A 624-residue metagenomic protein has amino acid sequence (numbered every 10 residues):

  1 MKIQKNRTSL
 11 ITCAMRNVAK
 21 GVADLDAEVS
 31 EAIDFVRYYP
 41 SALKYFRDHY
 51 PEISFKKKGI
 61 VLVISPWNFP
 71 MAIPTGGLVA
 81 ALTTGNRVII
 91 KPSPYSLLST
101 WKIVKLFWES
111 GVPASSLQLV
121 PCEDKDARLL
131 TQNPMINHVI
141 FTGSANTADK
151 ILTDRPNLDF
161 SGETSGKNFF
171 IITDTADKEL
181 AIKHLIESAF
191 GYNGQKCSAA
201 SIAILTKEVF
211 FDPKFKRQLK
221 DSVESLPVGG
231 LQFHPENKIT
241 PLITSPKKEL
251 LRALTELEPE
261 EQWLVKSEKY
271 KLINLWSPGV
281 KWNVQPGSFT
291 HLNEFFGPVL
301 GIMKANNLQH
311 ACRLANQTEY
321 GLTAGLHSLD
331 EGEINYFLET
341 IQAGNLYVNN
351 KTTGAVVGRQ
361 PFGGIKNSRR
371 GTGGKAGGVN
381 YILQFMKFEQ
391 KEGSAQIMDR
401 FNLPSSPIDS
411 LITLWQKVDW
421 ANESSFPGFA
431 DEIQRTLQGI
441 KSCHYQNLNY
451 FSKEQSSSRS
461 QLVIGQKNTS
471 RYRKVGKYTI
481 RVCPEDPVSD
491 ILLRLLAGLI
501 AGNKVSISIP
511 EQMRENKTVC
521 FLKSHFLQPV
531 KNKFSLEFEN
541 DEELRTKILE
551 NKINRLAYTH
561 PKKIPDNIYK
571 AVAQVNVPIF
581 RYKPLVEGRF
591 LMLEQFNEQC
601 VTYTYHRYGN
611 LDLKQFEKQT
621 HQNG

Functional and structural regions predicted by a protein language model:
M1-N6, C13-R16, K20-P40, K44-R47 (+7 more regions): Catalytic cores of nucleotide-enabled group-transfer and carboxylate-activating enzymes in metabolic and assembly-line
M1-T8, V18-F46, L250, L383 (+1 more regions): Long amphipathic alpha-helix in the N-terminal Rossmann-like dinucleotide-binding domain of NAD(P)-dependent
A14, G85, L117, V139 (+8 more regions): Residue-level signal for inorganic ion chemistry
Y45-P113, P298, R459-H525: Conserved small-residue-rich beta-alpha loop and adjacent elements that most often cradle the phosphate/pyrophosphate
A80-L82, L130, F160, L314 (+3 more regions): Hydrophobic/aromatic ligand-binding patch that stacks against planar heteroaromatic rings of cofactors or nucleotides
L106-E109, N146-Q285, V348, G377 (+10 more regions): ALDH superfamily catalytic-core signature
Q118-N137, K467-N468, L536-N551: A structured beta-alpha segment of the ubiquitous adenosine-cofactor-binding alpha/beta core
N137-T142, N554-H560: Periplasmic-binding protein-like
